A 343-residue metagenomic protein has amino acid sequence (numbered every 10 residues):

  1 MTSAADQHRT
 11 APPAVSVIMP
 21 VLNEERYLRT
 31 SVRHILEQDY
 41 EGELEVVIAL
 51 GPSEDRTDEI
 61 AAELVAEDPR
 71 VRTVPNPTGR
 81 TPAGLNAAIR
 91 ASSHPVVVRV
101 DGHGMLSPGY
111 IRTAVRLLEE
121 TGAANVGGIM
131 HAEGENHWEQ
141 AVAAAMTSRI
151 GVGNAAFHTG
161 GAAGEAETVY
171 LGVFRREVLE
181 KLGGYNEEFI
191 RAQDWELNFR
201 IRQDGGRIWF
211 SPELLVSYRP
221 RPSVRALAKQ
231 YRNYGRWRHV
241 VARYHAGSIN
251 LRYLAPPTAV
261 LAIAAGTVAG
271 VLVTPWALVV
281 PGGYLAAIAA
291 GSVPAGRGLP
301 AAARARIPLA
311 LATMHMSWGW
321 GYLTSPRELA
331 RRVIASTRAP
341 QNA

Functional and structural regions predicted by a protein language model:
P13-S16, E45, E196: Cell-envelope/extracellular polymer assembly enzymes that use nucleotide-activated donors
R33-E43: Short, acidic, metal-binding catalytic loop of nucleotide-sugar glycosyltransferases
L50-E59, T78, G104: A conserved acidic beta->alpha catalytic loop
P75-S92, T113, V169: Glycine-rich, basic loop-to-helix element that forms the pyrophosphate-binding segment of sugar-nucleotide handling
V97: Short aromatic/hydrophobic "clamp" motif used to bind/position activated sugar donors
M105-Q140, A144, L215, R219: Conserved donor NDP-sugar-binding/catalytic core segment of glycosyltransferases
N186-I249: Catalytic donor/gating beta->alpha subdomain of glycosyltransferases that bind UDP-sugars
A259-R331: Membrane-embedded multi-pass helical conduit in multi-pass membrane proteins, especially envelope-biosynthetic
